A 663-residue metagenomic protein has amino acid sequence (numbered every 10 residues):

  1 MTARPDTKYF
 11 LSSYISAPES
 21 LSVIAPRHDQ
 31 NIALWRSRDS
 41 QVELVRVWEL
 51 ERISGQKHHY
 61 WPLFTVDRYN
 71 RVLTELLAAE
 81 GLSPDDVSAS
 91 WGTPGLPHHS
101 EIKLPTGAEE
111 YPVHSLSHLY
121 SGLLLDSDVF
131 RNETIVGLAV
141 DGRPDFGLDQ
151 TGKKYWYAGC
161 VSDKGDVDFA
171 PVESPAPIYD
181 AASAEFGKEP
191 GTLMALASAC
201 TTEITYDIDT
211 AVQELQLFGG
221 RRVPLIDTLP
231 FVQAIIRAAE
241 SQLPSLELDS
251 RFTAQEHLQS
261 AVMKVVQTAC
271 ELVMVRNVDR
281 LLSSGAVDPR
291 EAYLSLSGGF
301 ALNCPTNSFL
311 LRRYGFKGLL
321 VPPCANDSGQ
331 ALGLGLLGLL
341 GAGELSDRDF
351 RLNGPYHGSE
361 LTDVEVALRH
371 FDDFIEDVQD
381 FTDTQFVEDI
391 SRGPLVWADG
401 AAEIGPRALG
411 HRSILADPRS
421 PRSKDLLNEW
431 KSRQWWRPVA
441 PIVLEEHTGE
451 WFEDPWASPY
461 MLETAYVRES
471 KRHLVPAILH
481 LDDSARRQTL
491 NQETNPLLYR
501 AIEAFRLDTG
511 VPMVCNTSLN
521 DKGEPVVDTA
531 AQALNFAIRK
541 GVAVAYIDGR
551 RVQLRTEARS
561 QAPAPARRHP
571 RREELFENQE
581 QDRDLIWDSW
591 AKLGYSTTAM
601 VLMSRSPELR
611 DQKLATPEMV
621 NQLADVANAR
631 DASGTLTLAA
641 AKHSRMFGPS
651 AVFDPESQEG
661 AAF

Functional and structural regions predicted by a protein language model:
A17-G55, K103-G107, Y111, L116-L119 (+4 more regions): Flexible beta->alpha loop and helix N-cap segments adjacent to enzyme active/binding sites
E51-G81: N-terminal phosphate-binding loop and adjacent alpha-helix
T65, Y69, S115, V262-M274: Phosphate/oxyanion-binding active-site loops and adjacent basic polyanion-contact surfaces
R71-P112, S121-G122: Short beta-strand-loop/turn "lid" adjacent to the catalytic site in phosphate-handling enzymes
P94-L96, E291-L310: Glycine-rich phosphate-binding loops at beta-strand->alpha-helix junctions
G122-V129, R276-V278, F300-C304: Active-site pocket-lining segments that scaffold enzyme catalytic pockets across diverse folds
I208-A269: Active-site cores of enzymes that catalyze phosphoryl transfer or operate on phosphate-rich substrates
K264-R290: Phosphate/ATP-binding catalytic cores across multiple sugar-kinase/actin-like superfamilies, primarily ASKHA
